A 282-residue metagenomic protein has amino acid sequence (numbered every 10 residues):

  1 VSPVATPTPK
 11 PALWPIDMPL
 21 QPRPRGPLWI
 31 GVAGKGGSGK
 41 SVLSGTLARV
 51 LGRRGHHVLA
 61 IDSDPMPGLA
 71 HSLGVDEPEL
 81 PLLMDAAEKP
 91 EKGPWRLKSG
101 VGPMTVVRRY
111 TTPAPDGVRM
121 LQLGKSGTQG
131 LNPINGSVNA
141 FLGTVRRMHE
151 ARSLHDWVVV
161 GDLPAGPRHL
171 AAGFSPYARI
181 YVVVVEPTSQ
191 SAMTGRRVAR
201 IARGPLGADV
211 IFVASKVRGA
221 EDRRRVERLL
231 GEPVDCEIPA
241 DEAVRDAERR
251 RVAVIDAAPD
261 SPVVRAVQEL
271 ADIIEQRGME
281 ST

Functional and structural regions predicted by a protein language model:
V1-S38, T46-H57, M66-G68: Extreme N-terminal, non-catalytic leader segments that precede Walker-type/kinase nucleotide-binding cores
S2-I16, R203-T282: C-terminal lobe/tail of nucleotide-utilizing enzymes
P27-G31, H57, V118, V158-V160 (+1 more regions): Residue-level preference for the first positions of well-ordered beta-strands
W29, A60, V118-M120, V234-E237: Conserved beta-strand scaffold positions in the cores of enzyme catalytic domains, especially in NTP/NDP-utilizing
L43: Hydrophobic positions on the alpha1 helix immediately C-terminal to the Walker A/P-loop
G52-D116: N-terminal phosphate/diphosphate-binding loop that engages ATP/GTP or pyrophosphate donors across diverse enzyme folds
V101-R168: Phosphate-binding/switch loop-helix module in NTP-utilizing enzymes
A140-A240, V244-D246: Conserved catalytic-core segment of NTP-binding enzymes
